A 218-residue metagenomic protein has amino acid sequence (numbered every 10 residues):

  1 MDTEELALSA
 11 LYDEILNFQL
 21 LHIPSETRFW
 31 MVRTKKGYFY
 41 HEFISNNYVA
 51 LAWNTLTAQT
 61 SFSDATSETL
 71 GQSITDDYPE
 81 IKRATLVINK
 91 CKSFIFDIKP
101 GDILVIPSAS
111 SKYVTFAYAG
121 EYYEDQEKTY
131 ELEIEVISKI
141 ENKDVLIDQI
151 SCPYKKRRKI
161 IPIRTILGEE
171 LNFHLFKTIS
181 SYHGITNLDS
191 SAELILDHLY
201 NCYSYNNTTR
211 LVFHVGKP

Functional and structural regions predicted by a protein language model:
M1-A58, V136-P218: Contiguous surface segments at macromolecular interaction interfaces
F62-K155, I163: Structured alpha/beta reader/binder surfaces that contact nucleic acids or chromatin modification marks
